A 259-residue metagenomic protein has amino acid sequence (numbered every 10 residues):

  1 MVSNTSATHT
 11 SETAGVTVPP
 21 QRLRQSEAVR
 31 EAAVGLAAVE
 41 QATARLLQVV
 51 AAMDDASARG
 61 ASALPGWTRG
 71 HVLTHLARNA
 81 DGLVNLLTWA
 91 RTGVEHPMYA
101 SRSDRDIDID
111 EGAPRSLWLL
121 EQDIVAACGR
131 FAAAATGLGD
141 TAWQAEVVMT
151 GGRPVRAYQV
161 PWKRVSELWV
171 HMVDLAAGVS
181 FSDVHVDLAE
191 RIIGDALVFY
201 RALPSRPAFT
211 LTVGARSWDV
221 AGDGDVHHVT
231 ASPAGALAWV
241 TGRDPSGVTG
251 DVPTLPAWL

Functional and structural regions predicted by a protein language model:
V2-V34, T88-T92, G137-L259: Structured surface interface patches that mediate subunit assembly and partner/cofactor docking
R22-T74: An N-terminal domain-cap segment
G35-A42, H75, L120-D123, A127 (+1 more regions): Amphipathic alpha-helix face/heptad-repeat signature
A44-L47, A51, A80-V84, V125-T136 (+3 more regions): Structural signal for well-ordered, non-membrane alpha-helices
L47-T68, T92-V94, G137-R153: Helix-loop segments that flank and shape redox-cofactor active sites
G70-S101: Conserved alpha-helical segments that form or flank metal/cofactor-binding pockets of metalloenzymes
A77, R105, I109-G112, V160-S166: Hydrophobic alpha-helical segments that drive targeting, anchoring, or assembly
R105-A127: A short, structured beta-strand-centered segment in the mid-to-C-terminal lobe of catalytic cores from group-transfer
